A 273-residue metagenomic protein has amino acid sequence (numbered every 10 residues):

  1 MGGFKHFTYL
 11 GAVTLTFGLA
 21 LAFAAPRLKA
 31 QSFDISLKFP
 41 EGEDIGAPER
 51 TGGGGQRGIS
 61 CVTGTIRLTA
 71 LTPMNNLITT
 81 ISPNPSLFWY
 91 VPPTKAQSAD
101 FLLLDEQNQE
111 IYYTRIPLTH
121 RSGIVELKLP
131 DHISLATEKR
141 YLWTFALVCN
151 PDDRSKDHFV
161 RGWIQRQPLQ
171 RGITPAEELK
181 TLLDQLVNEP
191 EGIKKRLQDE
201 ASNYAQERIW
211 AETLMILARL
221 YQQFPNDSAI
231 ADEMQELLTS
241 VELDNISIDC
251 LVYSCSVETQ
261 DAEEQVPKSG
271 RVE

Functional and structural regions predicted by a protein language model:
M1-T14: Bacterial N-terminal signal peptides that target proteins for export
K29-M74, I78, S82: Surface-exposed loop/turn and intrinsically disordered segments
S32-E49, L77, P117-H120, A136-T137 (+2 more regions): Extended, polar beta-sheet/loop recognition surfaces of beta-rich domains that mediate binding to diverse ligands
L77-P93: Contiguous beta-strand segments within globular domains
E110-S122: Solvent-exposed serine/threonine-rich low-complexity stretches and specific carbohydrate-binding patches
I124-I133: Exposed aromatic-hydrophobic patches
K139-N150, A218: Internal, hydrophobic beta-strand segments that form the core of beta-sheet-rich folds
L183-E273: Alpha-helical protein-protein interaction scaffolds
